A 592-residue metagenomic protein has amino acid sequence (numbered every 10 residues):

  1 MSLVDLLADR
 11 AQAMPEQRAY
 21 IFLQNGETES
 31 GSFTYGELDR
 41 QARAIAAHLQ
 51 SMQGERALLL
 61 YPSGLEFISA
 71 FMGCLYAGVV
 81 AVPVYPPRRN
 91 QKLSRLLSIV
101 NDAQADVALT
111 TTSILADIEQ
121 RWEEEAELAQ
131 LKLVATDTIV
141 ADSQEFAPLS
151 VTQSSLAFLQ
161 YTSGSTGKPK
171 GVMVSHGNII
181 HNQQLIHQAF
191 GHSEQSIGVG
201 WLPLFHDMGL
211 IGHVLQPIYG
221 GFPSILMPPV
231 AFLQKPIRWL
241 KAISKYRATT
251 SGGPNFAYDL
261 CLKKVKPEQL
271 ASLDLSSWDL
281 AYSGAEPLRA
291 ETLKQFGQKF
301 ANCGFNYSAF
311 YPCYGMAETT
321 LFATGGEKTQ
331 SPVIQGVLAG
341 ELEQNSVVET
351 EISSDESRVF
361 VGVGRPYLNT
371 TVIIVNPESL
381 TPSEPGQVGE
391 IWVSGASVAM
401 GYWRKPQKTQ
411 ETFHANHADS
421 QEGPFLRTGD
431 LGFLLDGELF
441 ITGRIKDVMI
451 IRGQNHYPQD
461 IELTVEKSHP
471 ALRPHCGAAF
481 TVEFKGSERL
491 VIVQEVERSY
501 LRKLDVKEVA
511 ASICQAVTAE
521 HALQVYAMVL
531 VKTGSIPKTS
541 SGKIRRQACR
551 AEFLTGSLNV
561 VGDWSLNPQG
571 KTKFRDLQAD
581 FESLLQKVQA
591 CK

Functional and structural regions predicted by a protein language model:
P15-R18, L133-T138, D142-Y161, G167-K168 (+3 more regions): Conserved pre-ATP/AMP-binding loop-to-beta segment of ANL
Y20-I68, M72, R88-L97, P148-S150 (+1 more regions): Conserved AMP-binding/adenylate-forming core of the ANL superfamily
A77-Q144, P254-N255, L260: Structural core segment of the AMP-binding/adenylate-forming
I180-I197, D207-T249, K264-P267: Conserved AMP-binding/adenylation subdomain of ANL enzymes
S244, S251, G395, M400-G401 (+2 more regions): AMP-binding/adenylate-forming catalytic core of the ANL superfamily
A248-G252, K264-S357, T371, L380: Gly/Ser/Thr-rich phosphate-binding loop
V361-T370, E378-G386, E390-I451, D580: Conserved ATP-binding/catalytic segment of the ANL
H475-C476, V482-E483, E488, T518-K543 (+1 more regions): AMP-binding/adenylate-forming catalytic domain of the ANL superfamily
